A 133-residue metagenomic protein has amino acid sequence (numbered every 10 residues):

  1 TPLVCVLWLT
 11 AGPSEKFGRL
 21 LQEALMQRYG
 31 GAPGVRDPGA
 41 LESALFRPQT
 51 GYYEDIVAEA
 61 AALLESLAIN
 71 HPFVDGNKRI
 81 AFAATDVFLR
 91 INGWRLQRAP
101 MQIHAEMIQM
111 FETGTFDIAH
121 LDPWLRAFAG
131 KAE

Functional and structural regions predicted by a protein language model:
T1-E133: FIC/Doc superfamily catalytic core
